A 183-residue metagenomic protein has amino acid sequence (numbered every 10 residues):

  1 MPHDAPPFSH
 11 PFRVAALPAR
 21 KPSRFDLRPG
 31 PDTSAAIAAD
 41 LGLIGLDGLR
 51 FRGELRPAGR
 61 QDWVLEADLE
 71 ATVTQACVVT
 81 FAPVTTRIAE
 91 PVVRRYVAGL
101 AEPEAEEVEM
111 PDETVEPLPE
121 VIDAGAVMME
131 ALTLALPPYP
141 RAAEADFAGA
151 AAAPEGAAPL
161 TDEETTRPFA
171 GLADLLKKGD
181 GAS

Functional and structural regions predicted by a protein language model:
M1-E70, T74: A positional/architectural concept
M1-R20, R24, R95-S183: Charge-rich, low-complexity linker and terminal segments
L27-P29, F51-G53, A67-E70, I88-Y96 (+2 more regions): A structural signal for short, well-ordered beta-strand segments
R28, D32, D68, T72-Q75 (+4 more regions): Charged, alpha-helix-enriched surfaces in structured cytosolic catalytic cores of large nucleotide-utilizing machines
A39-L46, V79-T85, L134, K177: Short, intrinsically disordered, mixed-charge
V64, D68-A105: Helix-adjacent hinge/juxtasegments
